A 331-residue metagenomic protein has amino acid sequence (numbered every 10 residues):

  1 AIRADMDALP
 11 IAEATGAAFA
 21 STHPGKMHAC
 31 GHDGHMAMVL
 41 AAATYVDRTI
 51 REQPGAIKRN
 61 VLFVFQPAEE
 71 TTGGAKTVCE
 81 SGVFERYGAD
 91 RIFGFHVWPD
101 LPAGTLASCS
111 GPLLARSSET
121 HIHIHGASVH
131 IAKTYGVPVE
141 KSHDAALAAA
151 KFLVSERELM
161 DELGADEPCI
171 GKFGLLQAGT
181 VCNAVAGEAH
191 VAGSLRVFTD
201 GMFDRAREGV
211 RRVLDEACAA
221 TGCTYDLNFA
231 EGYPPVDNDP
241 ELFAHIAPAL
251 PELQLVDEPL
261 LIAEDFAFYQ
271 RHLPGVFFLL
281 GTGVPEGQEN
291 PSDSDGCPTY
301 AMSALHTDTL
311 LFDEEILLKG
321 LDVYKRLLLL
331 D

Functional and structural regions predicted by a protein language model:
A1-G16: N-terminal beta-rich core of secreted/periplasmic extracellular enzymes
A1-R3, L62, E119-H123, H190-A192 (+1 more regions): Beta-strand secondary-structure signal
R3, M38, G94, R116 (+1 more regions): Structural signature of FAD isoalloxazine-binding scaffolds in flavoprotein oxidoreductases
D5-D7, Q66, H123-A127, R196-F198 (+2 more regions): Solvent-exposed residues in well-ordered beta-strands and their adjoining turns, especially edge/terminal strands
L9, A17-M27, D33-G34, T49-K172 (+1 more regions): Histidine/acidic-residue-rich, glycine-tolerant segments that coordinate divalent metal ions
S21-C30, T307-E315: Short pre-catalytic strand/loop immediately N-terminal to key active-site residues, enriched for Gly-Thr
M36-A43: DPxDG-like acidic metal-binding loop motif
I131, G136-V139, A146-D331: Metal-dependent amide/peptide-bond hydrolase catalytic core, centered on the "pita-bread" metallohydrolase fold
